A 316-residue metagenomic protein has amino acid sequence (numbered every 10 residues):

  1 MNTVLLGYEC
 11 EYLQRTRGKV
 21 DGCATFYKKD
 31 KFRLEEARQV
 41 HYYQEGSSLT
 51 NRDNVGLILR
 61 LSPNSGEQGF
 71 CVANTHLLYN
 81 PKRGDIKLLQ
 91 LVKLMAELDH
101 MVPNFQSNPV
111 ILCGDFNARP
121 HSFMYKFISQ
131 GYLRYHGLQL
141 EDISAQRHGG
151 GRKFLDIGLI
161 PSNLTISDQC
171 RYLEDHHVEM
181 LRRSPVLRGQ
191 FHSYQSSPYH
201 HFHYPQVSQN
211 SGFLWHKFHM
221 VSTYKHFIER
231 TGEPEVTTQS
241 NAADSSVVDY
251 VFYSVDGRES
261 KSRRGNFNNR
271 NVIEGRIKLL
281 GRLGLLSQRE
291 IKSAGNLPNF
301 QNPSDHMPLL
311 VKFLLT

Functional and structural regions predicted by a protein language model:
M1-V4, E11, Y27, L88 (+3 more regions): Amphipathic alpha-helical interaction motifs in eukaryotic regulatory proteins
M1-Y79, R83, G151, V251 (+3 more regions): Structured beta-strand-rich core segments of catalytic domains in phosphoester-bond hydrolases
N2, G22-C23, R38, G84-K87 (+2 more regions): Short aromatic-enriched loop/helix-cap "lid" or pocket-rim segments at secondary-structure transitions that line
T16-V20, G46-D53, G66, N80-V92 (+5 more regions): Intrinsic disorder
K31, Y43, S47, K93 (+2 more regions): Short, surface-exposed, charged/polar-biased interaction segments
G56-A73, K87-C113, A118-H121: His/acidic metal-ligating clusters that form di-metal
D99-I111, N117-T316: Metal-dependent phosphoester-hydrolase catalytic domains
